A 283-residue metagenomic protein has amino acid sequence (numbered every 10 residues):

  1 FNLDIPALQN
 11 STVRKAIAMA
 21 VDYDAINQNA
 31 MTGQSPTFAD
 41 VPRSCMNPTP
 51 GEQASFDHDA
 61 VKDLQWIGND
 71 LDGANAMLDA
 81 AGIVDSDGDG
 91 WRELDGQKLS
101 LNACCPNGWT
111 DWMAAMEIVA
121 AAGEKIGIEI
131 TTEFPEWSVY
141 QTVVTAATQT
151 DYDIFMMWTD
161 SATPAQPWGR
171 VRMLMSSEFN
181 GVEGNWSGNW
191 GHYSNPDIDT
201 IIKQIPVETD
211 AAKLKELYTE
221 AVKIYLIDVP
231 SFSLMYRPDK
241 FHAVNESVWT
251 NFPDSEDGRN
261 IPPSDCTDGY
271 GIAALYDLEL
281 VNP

Functional and structural regions predicted by a protein language model:
F1-L3, G188: Well-structured core secondary-structure elements of compact alpha/beta domains
I5-V13: Short helix-loop capping/hinge motifs at secondary-structure junctions, enriched in acidic/polar residues
T12, A16, V139: Amphipathic alpha-helical recognition patches that constitute DNA-binding helices
A18-H58, D111-A120, T145-P283: Detector for C-terminal structural segments
Q65-I67, I83-S161, W190, A211 (+1 more regions): Ligand/substrate-recognition segments at binding pockets and active sites
D70-N75, I118: Thiotemplate assembly-line natural product biosynthesis machinery
